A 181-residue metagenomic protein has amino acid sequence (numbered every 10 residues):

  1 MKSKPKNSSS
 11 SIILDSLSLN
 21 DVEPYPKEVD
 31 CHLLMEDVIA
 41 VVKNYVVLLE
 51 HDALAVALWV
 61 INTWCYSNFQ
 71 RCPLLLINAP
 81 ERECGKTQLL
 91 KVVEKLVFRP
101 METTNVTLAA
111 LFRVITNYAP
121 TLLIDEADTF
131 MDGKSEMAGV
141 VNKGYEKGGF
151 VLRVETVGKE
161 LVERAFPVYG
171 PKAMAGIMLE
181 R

Functional and structural regions predicted by a protein language model:
K2-R181: Phosphate-handling catalytic cores of nucleic-acid transaction enzymes
